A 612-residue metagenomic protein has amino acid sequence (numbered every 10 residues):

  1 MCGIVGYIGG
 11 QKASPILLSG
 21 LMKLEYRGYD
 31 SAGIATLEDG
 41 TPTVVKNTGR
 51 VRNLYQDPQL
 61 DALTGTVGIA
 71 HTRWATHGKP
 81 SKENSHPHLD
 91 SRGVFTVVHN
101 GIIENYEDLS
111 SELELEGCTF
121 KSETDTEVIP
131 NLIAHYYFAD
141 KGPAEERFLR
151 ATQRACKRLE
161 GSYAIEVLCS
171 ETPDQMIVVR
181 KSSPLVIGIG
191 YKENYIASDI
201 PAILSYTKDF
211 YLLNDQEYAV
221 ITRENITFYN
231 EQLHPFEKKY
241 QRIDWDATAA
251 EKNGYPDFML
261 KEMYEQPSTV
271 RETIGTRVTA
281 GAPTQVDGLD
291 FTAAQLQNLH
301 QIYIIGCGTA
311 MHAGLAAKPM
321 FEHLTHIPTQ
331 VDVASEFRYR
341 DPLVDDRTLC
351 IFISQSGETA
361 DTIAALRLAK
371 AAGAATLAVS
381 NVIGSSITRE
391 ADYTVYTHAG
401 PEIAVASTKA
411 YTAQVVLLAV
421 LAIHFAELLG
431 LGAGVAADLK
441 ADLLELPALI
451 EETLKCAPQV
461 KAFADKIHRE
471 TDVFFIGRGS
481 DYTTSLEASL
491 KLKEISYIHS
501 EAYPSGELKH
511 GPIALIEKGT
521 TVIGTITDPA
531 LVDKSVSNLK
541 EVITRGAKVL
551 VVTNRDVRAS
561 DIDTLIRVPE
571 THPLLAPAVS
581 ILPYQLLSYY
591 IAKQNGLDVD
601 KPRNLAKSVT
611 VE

Functional and structural regions predicted by a protein language model:
M1-K252, P256, S268-H300, Y339 (+5 more regions): Conserved short alpha-helical segments that host acidic/polar catalytic motifs at enzyme active sites
G49, T66, A70-E83, T279-A293 (+3 more regions): Glycine-rich oxoanion-binding loops at beta->alpha junctions
P87-L89, L168, I177-V178, F210-Y211 (+13 more regions): Replace "in large, NTP-powered and nucleic-acid-processing enzymes" with "in large, NTP-powered factors and other
K157, Q266-V270, I274-Y303, I383 (+2 more regions): Active-site phosphate/pyrophosphate-binding segments
V186-Y211, S335-A369, K509-E541, H572-S588 (+1 more regions): Glycine-rich, anion-gripping cofactor-binding loops and their flanking helix/strand elements in enzyme active sites
Q297-E445, T525-R567, L587: Glycine-rich phosphate-binding loops that contact phosphosugars or nucleotide phosphates
K548, D561, R567, T571-E612: Generic C-terminus detector
